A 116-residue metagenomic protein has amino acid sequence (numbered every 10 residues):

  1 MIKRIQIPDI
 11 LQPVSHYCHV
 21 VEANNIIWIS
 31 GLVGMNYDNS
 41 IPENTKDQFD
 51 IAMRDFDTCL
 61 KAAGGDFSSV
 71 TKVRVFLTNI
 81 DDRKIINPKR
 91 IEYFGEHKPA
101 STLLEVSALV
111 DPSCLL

Functional and structural regions predicted by a protein language model:
M1-T71, L77-L116: N-terminal presequence-like segments and the immediate start of the first folded domain
